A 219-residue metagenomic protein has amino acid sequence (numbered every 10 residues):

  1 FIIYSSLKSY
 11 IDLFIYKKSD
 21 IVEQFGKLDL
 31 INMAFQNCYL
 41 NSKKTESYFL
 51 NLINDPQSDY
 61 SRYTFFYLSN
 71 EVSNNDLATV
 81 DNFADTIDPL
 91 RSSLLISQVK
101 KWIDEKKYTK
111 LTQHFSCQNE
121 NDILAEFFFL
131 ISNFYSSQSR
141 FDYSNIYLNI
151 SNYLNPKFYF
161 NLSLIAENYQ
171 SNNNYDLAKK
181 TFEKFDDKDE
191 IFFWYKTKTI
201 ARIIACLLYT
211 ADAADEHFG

Functional and structural regions predicted by a protein language model:
F1-E183, D187-A211: Alpha-helical solenoid repeat scaffolds
Y209-G219: Single conserved hydrophobic/aromatic residue that forms the stacking wall/gate of nucleotide- or nucleobase-binding
